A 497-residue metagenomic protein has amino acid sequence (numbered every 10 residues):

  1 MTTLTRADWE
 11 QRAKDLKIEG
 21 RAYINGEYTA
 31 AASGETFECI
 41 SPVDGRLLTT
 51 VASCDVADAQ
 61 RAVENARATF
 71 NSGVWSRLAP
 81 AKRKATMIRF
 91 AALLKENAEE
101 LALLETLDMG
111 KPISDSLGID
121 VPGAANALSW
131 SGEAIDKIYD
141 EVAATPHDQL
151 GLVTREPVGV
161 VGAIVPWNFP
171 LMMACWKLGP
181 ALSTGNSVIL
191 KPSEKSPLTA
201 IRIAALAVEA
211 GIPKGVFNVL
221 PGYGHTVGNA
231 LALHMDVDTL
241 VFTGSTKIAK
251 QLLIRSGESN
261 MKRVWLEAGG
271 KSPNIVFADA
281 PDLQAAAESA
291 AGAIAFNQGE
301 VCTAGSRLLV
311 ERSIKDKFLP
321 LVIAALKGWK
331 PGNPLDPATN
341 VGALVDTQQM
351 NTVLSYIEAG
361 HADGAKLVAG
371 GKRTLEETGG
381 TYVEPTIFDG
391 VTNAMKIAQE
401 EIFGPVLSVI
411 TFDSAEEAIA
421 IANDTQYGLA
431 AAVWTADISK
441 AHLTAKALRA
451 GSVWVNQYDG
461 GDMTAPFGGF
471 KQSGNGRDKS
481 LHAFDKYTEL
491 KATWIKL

Functional and structural regions predicted by a protein language model:
M1-V51, A85, R89, I138-I164 (+4 more regions): Terminal low-complexity tails and localization/encapsulation signals of metabolic enzymes
G45, R83, E105, G185 (+8 more regions): Residue-level signal for inorganic ion chemistry
R46-T49, V237, K330, I357 (+2 more regions): Conserved C-terminal structural/oligomerization subdomain of aldehyde/semialdehyde dehydrogenase
L48-C54, N71-S76, A163, N274-A278 (+5 more regions): Short, well-ordered beta-strand elements within core beta-sheets of diverse protein domains
L48-I138: Glycine-rich loop-to-alpha-helix module at the N-terminal edge of alpha/beta enzyme cores
Y139-A285, A338, F412: Rossmann-like NAD(P) dinucleotide-binding subdomain of oxidoreductase/dehydrogenase enzymes
S187-I189, L367, S452: A short hydrophobic/small-residue beta-strand
T239, K247-T392, V455: ALDH superfamily catalytic-core signature
